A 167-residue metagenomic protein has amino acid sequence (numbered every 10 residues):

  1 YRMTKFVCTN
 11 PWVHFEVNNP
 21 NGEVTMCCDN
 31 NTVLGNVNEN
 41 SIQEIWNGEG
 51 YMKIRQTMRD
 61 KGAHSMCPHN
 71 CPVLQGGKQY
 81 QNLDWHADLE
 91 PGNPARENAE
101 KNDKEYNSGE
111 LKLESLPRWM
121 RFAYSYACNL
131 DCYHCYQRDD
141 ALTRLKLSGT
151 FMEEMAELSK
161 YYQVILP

Functional and structural regions predicted by a protein language model:
Y1-L89: Accessory C-terminal segments flanking Radical SAM cores
L74-P167: Conserved alpha-helical substructure of the radical SAM core
